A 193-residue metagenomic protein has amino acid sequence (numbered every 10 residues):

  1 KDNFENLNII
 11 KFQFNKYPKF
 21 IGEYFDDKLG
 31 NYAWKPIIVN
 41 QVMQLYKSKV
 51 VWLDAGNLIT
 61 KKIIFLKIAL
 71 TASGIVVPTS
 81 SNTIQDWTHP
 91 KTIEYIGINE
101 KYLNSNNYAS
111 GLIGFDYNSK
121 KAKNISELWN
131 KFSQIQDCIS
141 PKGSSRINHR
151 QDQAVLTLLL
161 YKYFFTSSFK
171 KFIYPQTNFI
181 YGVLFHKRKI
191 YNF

Functional and structural regions predicted by a protein language model:
K1-F193: Glycosyltransferase catalytic domains, chiefly GT-A lineage
